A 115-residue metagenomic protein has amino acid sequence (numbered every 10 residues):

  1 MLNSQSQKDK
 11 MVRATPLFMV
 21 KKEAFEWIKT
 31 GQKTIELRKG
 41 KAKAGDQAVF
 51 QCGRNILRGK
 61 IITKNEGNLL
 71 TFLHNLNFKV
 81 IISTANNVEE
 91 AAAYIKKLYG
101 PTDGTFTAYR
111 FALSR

Functional and structural regions predicted by a protein language model:
L2-R115: Structured alpha/beta reader/binder surfaces that contact nucleic acids or chromatin modification marks
